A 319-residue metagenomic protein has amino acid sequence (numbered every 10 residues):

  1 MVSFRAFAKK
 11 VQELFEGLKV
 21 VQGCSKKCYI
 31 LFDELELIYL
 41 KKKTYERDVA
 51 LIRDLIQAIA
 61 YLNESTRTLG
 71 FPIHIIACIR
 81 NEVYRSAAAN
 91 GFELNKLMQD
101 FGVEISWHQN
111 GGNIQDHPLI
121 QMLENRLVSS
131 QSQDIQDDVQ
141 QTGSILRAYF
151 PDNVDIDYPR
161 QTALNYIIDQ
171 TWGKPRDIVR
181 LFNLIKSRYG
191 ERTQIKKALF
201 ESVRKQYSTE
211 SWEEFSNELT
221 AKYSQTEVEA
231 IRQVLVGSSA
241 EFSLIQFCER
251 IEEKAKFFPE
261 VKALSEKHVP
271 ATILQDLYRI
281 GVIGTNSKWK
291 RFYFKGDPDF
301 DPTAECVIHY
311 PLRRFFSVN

Functional and structural regions predicted by a protein language model:
M1-S3: Coupling/switch/interface segments within P-loop NTPase motor domains and analogous charged loops in nucleic-acid
K9, D152-N319: C-terminal leucine-rich, beta-strand-based interaction scaffolds used for sensing/assembly
V11-Y29, L35-D155: The catalytic "switch" region of P-loop NTPases
